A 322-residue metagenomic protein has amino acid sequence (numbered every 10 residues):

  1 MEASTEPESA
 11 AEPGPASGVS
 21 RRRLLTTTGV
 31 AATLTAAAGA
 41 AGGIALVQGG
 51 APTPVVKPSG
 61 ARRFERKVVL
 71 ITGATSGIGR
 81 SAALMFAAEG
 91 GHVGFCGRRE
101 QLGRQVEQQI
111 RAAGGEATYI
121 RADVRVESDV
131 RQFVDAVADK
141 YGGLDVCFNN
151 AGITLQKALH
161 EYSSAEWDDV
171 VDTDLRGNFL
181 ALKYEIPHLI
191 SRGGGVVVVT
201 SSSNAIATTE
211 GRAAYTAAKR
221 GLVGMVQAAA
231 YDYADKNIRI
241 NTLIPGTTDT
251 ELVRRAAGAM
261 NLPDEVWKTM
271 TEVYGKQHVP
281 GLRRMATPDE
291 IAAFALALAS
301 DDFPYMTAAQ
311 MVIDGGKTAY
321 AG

Functional and structural regions predicted by a protein language model:
M1-S20: N-terminal secretory signal peptides
T75-S76, R99: Conserved glycine-rich cofactor-binding loop
G79, L182, A218, V226: Active-site helix of classical SDR
A158-L159, S163-V171, K276: Substrate-binding pocket helix/loop in short-chain dehydrogenase/reductase
P187, Y231-D232, P304: Alpha-helical segment proximal to the catalytic Tyr-Lys
A234, R239, M306-A308: Short, small/polar-rich loop/turn modules that mediate ligand/substrate recognition or access, typified
A295-L296, T307-G322: Short C-terminal tail/terminal secondary-structure segment of NAD(P)H-dependent dehydrogenase/reductase domains
